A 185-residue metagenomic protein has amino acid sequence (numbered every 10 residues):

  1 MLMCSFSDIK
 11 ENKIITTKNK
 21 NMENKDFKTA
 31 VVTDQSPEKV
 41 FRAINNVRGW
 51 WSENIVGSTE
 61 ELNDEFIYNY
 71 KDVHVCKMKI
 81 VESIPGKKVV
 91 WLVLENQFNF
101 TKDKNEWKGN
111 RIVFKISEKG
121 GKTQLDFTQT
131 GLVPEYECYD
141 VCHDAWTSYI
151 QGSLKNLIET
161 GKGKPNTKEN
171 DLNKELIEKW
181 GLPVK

Functional and structural regions predicted by a protein language model:
C4-T59, V184-K185: Hydrophobic ligand-binding cavity/cleft-lining segments
F6, K18, G131-K185: A conserved amphipathic terminal alpha-helix motif
N24, K71-V73: Glycine-centered tight beta-turn/hairpin loop motif at sheet-sheet or coil-to-beta transitions
A30-D34, I67-N69, K79, K115: Generic structural detector for well-ordered beta-strands
V40-I44, F66, I80, W91 (+3 more regions): Hydrophobic pocket/interface hotspot
S52-T59, H74-G121, T130-L132: Hydrophobic-ligand binding "helix-grip"
E60-Y68: Short coil-to-beta transition motif at edge beta-strands of beta-rich domains
